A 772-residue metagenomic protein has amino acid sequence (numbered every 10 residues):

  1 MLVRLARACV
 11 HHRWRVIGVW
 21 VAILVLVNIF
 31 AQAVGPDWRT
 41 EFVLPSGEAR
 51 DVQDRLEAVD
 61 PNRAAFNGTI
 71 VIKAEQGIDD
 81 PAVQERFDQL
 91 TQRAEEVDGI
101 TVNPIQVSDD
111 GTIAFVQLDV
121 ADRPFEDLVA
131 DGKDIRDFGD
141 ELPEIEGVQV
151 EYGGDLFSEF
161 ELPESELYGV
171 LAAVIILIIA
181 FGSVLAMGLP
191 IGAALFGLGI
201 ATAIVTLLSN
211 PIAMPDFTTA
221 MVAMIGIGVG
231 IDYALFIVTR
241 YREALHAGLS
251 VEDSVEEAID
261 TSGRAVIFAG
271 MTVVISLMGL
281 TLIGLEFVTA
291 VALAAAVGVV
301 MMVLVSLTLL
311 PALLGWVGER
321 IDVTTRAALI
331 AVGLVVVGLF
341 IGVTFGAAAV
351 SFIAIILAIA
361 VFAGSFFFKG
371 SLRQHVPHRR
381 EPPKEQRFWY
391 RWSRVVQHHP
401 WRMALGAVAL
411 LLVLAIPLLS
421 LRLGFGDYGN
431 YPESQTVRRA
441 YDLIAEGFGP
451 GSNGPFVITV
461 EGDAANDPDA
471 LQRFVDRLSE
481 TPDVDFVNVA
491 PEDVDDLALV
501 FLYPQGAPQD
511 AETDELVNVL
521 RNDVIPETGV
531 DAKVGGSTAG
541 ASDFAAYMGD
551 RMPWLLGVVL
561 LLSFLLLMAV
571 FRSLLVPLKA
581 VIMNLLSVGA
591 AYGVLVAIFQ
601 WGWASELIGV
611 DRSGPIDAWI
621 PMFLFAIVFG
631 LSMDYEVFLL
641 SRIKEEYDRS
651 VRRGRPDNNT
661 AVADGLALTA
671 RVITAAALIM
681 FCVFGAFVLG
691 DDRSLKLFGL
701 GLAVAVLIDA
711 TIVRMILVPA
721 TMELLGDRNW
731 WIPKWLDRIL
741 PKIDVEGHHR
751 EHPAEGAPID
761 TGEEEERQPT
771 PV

Functional and structural regions predicted by a protein language model:
M1-P36, I100, V120-L423, G529 (+1 more regions): Membrane-embedded transmembrane helical bundles of large multi-pass transporters/channels
D37-F42, G424-G426: Ser/Thr/Pro/Gly-rich low-complexity linker/stalk segments immediately outside membranes or between
S46-N67, A74-Y152, S420, F425-G609 (+6 more regions): Structured non-transmembrane domains adjacent to transmembrane bundles in polytopic membrane proteins
N67-T69, E746: Internal transmembrane alpha-helix with an interfacial aromatic "cap," most often the third helix
